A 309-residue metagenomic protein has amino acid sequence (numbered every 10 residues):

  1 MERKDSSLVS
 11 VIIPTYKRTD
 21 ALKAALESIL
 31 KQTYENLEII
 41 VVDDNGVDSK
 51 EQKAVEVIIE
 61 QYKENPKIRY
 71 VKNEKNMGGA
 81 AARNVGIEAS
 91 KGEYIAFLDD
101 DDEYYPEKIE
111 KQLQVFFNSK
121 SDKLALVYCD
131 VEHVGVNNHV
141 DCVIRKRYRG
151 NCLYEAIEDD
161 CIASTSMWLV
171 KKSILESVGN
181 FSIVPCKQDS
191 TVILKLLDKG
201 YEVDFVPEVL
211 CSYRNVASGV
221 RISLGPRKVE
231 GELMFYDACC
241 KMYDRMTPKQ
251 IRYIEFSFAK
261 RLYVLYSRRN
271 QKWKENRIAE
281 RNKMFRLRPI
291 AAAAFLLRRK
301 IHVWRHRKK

Functional and structural regions predicted by a protein language model:
M1, S267-K309: Membrane-interface aromatic/basic loop that binds lipid-linked glycans or pyrophosphate carriers, typified by
M1-L30: N-proximal low-complexity "stem/linker" segments adjacent to membrane-targeting elements
L26-V71: Acidic donor-binding segment of Leloir-type glycosyltransferases
E64, A81-A82, I109-I174, V178 (+1 more regions): Flexible acidic/His/Gly-enriched loops in nucleotide-sugar-dependent glycosyltransferase catalytic domains
K72-S90: Glycine-rich, basic loop-to-helix element that forms the pyrophosphate-binding segment of sugar-nucleotide handling
I95: Short aromatic/hydrophobic "clamp" motif used to bind/position activated sugar donors
Y148-G231: Conserved nucleotide-sugar donor-binding catalytic segment
V209-A217, I222-K249, K272-M284: Catalytic core of nucleotide-sugar-dependent glycosyltransferases
